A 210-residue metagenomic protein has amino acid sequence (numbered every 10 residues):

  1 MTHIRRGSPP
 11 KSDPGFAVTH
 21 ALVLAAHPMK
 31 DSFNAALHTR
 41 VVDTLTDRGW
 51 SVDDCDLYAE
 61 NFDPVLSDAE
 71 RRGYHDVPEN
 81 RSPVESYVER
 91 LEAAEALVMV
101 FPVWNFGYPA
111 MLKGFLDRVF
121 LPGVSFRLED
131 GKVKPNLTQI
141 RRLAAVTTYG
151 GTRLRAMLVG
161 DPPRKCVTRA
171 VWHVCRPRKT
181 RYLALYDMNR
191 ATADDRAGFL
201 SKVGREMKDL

Functional and structural regions predicted by a protein language model:
H3, G15, M157-L158, P162 (+1 more regions): Glycine-rich phosphate/pyrophosphate-binding loop and the adjoining helix
F16-W50: N-terminal beta1-alpha1 ligand-phosphate binding loop
T19-H20, S51-D53, R141-L143, K179: Residues at the starts of beta-strands that form the adenosine-phosphate
L24-A26, C55, V146: Short hydrophobic segments within beta-strands
P28, Y149-R153, D187-R190: A short, flexible beta-alpha/helix-coil linker loop
W50-N61, R181-Y186: A short beta-strand-loop structural module common to alpha/beta enzyme folds
L57-P78, D195-R196: N-terminal beta-loop-helix "entrance" segment that forms/cooperates in small-molecule cofactor or anionic ligand
E79, P83-C166: Helix-loop-strand module that forms the ligand-binding subsite of alpha/beta enzymes
